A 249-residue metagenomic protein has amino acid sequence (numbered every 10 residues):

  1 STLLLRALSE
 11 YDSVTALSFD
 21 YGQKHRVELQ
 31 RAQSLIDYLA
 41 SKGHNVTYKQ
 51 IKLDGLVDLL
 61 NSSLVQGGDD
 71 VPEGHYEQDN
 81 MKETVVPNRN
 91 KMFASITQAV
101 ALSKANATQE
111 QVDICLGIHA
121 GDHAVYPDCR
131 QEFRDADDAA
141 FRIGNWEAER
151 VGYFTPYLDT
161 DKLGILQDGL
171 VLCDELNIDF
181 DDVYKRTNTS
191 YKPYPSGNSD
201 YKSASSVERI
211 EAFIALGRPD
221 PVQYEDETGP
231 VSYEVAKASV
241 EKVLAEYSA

Functional and structural regions predicted by a protein language model:
S1-F180, S206: ATP-dependent adenylation/nucleotidyltransferase module used to activate substrates
Q109, I114, T187-T189, R218-D226: Charge-dense, low-complexity polyampholytic segments
R134, L166, Y184-T187, D200-S203 (+1 more regions): Short amphipathic alpha-helical surface patches that serve as generic macromolecular interface elements
N177-Y201: Immediate flanking context of iron-sulfur cluster ligation sites
S196-S232, A236-V243: Iron-sulfur (Fe-S) cluster-binding segments and ferredoxin-like electron-carrier domains, especially [2Fe-2S]
L244-A249: Short flanking/linker segments adjacent to small metal-binding domains or redox-active Cys/His motifs
